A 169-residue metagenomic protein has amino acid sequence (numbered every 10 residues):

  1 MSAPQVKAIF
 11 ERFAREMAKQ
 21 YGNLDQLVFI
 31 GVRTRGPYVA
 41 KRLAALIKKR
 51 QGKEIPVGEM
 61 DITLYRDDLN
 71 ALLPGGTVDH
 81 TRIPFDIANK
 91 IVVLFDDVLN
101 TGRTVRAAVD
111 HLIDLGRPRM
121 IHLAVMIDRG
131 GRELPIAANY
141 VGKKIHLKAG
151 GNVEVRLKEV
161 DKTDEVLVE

Functional and structural regions predicted by a protein language model:
M1-E169: PRPP-associated nucleotide enzymes
